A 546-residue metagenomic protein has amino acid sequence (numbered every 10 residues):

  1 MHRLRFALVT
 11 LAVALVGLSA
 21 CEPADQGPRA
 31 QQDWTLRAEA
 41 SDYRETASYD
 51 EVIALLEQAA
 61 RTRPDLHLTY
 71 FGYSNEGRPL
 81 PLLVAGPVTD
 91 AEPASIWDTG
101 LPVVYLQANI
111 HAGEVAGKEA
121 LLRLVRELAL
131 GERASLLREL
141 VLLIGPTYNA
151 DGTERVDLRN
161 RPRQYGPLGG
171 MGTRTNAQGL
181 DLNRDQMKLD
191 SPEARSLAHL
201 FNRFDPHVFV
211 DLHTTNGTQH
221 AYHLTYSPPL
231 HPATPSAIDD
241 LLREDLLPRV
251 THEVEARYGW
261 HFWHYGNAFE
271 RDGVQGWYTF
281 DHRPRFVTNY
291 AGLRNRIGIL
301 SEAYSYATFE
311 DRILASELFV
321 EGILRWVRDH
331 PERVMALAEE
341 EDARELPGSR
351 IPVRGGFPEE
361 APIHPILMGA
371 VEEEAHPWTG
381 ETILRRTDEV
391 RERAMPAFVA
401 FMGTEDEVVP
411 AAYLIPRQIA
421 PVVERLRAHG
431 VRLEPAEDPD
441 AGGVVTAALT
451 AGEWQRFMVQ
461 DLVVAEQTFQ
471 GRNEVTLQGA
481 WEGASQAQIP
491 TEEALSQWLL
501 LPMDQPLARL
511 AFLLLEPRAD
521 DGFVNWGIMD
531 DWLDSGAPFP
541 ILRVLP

Functional and structural regions predicted by a protein language model:
H2, F6, C21-P546: Structured catalytic-domain cores with a bias toward divalent-metal coordination
A7-S19: Bacterial N-terminal signal peptides
